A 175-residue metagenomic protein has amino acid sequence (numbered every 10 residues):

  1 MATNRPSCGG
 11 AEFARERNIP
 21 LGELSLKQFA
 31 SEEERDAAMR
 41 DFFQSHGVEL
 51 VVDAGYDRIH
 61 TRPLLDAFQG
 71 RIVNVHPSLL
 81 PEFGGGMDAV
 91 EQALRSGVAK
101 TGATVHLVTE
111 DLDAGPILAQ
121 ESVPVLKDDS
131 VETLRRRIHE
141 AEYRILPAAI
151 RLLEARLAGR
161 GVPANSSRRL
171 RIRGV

Functional and structural regions predicted by a protein language model:
M1-A38: Short, surface-exposed acidic-centric catalytic microdomains
R15, Q44, L94: Anion (oxyanion) recognition and catalysis
L21-G22, F43, I72, V125: Generic signal for short, ordered secondary-structure residues within or immediately flanking folded domains
K27-I59: Short phosphate-binding loop-to-helix
L50-I172: Donor/substrate-binding cores of folate-linked one-carbon enzymes
